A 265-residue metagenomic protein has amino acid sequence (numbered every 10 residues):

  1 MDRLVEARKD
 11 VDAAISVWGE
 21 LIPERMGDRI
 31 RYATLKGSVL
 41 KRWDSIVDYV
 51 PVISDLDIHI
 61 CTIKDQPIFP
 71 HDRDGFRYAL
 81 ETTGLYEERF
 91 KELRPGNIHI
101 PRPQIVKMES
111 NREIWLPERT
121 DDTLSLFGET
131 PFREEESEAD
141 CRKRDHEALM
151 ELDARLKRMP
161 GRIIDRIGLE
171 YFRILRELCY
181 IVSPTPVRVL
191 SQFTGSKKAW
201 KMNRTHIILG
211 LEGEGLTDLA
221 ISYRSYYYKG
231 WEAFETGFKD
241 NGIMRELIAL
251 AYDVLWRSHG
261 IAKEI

Functional and structural regions predicted by a protein language model:
M1-D10, F69-E177: Conserved NTP/Mg2+-binding pocket subregion across the NTase superfamily
M1-K36, L219, E264-I265: Helical scaffold of the NTase/Pol beta-like nucleotidyltransferase catalytic core
I15-M26, F76-F90, S258: Hydrophobic, Leu/Ile/Phe/Ala-enriched alpha-helical segments that form helix-helix packing faces
G19-L56, T62-Q66: Active-site nucleotide-donor binding segment shared across nucleotidyl transfer reactions
R42-I46, E109-W115, G230-W231: Short, solvent-exposed polar/charged micro-motifs at secondary-structure junctions
S54, D65-L80, Y227-W231: N-terminal accessory/assembly segment that mediates macromolecular interactions
P67-H71, I114-W115, L190-K198: Short, solvent-exposed secondary-structure capping/transition elements
S137-I265: Conserved nucleotidyltransferase catalytic core and NTase-mimicking acidic/glycine-rich helix/loop elements in nucleic
